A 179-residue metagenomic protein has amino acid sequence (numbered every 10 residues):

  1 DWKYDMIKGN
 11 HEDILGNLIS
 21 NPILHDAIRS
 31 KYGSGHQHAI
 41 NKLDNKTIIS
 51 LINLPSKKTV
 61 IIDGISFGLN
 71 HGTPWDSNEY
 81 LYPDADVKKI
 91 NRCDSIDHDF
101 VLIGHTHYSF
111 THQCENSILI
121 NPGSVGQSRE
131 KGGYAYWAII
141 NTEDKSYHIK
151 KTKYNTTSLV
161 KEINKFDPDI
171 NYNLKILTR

Functional and structural regions predicted by a protein language model:
W2-T59, I65, P83-R92, I96-D97: Active-site neighborhood of divalent metal-dependent phosphoester bond hydrolases
D5-N10, N70, F100-H105, L119-G123: Active-site neighborhood of phospho(di)ester-bond hydrolases with catalytic His/Asp-centered motifs
H11-G16, L102-Q113, Q127-G132: Active-site environment of divalent metal-dependent phosphoester hydrolases
K57-T59, L69, T111, W137-I139: Conserved hydrophobic/aromatic beta-strand scaffold that supports enzyme active sites
D63-I65, N70-T73, G104-H107: Short, well-ordered beta-to-alpha junction loops that form the rim of enzyme active sites and present histidine/acidic
N70-G72, N78-P83, H112-C114, K131-G133: A short secondary-structure junction signal
P83-I120: Anionic-ligand binding region
Q113-R179: Acidic, His/Gly-rich catalytic cores of divalent-metal-dependent hydrolytic chemistry
